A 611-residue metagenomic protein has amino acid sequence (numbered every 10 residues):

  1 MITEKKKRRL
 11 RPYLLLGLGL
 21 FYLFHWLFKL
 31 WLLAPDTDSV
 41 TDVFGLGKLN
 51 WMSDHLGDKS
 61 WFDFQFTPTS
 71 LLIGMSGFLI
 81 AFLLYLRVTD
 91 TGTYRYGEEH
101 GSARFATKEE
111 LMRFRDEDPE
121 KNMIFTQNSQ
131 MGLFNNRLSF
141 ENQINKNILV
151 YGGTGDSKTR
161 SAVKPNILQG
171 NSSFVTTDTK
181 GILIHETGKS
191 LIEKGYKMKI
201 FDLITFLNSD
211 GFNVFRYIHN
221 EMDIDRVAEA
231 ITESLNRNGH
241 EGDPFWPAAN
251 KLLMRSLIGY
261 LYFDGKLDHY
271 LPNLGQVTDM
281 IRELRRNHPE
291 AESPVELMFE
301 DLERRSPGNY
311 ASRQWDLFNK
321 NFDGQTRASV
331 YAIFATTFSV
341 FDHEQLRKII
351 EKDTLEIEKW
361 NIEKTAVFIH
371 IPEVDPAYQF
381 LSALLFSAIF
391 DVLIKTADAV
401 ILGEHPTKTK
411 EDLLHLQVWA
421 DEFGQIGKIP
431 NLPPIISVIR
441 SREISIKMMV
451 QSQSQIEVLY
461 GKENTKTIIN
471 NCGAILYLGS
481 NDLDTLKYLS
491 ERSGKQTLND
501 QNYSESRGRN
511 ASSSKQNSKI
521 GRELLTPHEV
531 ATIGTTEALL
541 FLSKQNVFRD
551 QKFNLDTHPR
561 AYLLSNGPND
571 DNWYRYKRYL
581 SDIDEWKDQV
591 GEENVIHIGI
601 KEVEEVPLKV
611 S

Functional and structural regions predicted by a protein language model:
M1-D156, R160-V163, S506-R507, V606-S611: Basic- and hydrophobic-enriched, low-structure N-terminal and domain-boundary segments that flank ATP-binding catalytic
F28-L32, I144-I444, H528-R549, Y562-S611: P-loop NTPase motor domains
S53-S60, P68-N122, E221-I231, Q276-N287 (+3 more regions): Short alpha-helical interface patches
T107-F114, N128-F140, R160-S161, T326-A332 (+5 more regions): A broad, low-specificity signal for short, low-complexity segments enriched in glycine/proline and polar/charged
M112, D118-E120, F380, F423 (+2 more regions): A short glycine-/small-residue-rich loop at the edge of a beta-strand within enzyme catalytic domains
S190-I192, F215-Y217, K462-T465, E491-Q496 (+1 more regions): Short secondary-structure boundary/capping segments
I371, D375, E422, V450 (+2 more regions): Short loop or secondary-structure boundary microenvironments that flank and position key functional residues
I436-V438, S445-L539: Conserved ATP-driven motor cores of ASCE-family P-loop NTPases powering translocation/secretion/packaging/pilus
